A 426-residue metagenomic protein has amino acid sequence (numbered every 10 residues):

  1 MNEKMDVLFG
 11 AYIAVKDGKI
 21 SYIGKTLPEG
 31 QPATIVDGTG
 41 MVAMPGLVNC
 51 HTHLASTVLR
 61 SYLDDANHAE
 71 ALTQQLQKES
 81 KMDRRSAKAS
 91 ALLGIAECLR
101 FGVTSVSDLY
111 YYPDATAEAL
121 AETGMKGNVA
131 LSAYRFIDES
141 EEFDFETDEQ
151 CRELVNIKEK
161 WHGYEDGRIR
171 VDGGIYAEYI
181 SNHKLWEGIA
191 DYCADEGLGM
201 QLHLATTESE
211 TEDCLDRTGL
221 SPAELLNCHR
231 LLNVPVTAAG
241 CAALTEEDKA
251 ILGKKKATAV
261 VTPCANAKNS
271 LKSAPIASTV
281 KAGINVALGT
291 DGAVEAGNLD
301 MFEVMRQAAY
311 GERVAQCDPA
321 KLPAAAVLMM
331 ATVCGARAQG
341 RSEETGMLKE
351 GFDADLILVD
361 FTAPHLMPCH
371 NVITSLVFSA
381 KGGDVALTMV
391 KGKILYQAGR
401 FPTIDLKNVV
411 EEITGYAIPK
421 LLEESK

Functional and structural regions predicted by a protein language model:
M1-A11, K16, T26, A331-K426: Active-site microenvironment of metallo-dependent hydrolases
I13, G18, G40, H51 (+13 more regions): Divalent metal-coordination and catalytic microenvironments
E29-A71, L92-R100: Replace "His-x-His-based motif
V58-A89, N128-D148, E208-N233, K255-T258 (+2 more regions): Active-site gating loops and adjacent loop-to-helix segments of metal-dependent hydrolytic enzymes
R60-M125, Q150-Y164, T414-S425: Alpha-helical scaffold segments that flank or form the walls of functional sites
A117-A242, E247-K249: Metal-coordinating catalytic core of metallo-dependent amide/deamination hydrolases
C228-P235, A277-A363, S379-A380: His/Asp/Glu-enriched, well-ordered alpha-helical/loop segment that forms or immediately abuts the divalent-metal
A238, A243-E246, N266-S273, N298: C-terminal active-site-proximal or functional interface alpha/beta core segments in diverse enzymes
